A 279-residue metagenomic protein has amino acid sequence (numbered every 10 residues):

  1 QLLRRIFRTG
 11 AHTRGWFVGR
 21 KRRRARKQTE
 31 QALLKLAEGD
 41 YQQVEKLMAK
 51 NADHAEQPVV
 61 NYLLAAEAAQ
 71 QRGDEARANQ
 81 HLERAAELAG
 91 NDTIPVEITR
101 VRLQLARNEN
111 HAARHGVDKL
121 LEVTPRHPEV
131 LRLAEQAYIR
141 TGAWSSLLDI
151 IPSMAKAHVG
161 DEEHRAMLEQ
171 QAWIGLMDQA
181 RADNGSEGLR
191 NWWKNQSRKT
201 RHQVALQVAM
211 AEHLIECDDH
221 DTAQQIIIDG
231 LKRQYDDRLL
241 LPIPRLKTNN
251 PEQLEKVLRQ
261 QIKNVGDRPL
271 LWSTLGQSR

Functional and structural regions predicted by a protein language model:
Q1-W16: Transmembrane alpha-helices and immediately adjacent membrane-cytoplasm interface residues in multi-pass integral
G15-R24, E38-Q42, K46-D53, V59-V60 (+2 more regions): Repeat-based scaffolding regions
K27: Short, conserved clusters of charged catalytic residues that mark active-site and nucleotide-handling motifs
